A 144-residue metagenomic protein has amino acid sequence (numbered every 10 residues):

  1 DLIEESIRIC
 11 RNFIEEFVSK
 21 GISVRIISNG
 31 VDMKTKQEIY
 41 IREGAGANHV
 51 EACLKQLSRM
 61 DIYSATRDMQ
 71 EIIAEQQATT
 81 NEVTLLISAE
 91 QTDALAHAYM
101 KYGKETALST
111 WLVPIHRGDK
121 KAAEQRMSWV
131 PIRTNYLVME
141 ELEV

Functional and structural regions predicted by a protein language model:
D1-V144: Exposed, interaction-prone extracellular/peripheral surfaces
